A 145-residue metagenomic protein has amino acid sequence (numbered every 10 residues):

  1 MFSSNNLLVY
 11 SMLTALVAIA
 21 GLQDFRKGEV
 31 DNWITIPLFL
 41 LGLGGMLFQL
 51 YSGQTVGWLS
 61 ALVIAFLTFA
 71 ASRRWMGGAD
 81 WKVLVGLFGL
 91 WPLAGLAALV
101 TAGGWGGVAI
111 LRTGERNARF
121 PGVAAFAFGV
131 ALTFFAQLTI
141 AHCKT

Functional and structural regions predicted by a protein language model:
M1-T145: A membrane-topology feature that recognizes alpha-helical transmembrane segments and their immediate juxtamembrane
